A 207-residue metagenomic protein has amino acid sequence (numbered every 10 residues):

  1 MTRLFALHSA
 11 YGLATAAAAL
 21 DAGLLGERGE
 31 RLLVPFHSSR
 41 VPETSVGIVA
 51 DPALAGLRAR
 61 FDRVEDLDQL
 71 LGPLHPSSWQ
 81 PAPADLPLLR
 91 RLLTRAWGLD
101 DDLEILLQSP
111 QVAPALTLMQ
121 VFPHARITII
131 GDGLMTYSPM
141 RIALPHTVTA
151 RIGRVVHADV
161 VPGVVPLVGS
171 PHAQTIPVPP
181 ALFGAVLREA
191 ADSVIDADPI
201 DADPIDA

Functional and structural regions predicted by a protein language model:
M1: Catalytic-site beta-strand/loop segments enriched in glycine and acidic/polar residues
L4-V148: Active-site and donor-binding regions of nucleotide-sugar-utilizing enzymes
P139-A207: A nucleotide-sugar donor-handling region in carbohydrate enzymes
